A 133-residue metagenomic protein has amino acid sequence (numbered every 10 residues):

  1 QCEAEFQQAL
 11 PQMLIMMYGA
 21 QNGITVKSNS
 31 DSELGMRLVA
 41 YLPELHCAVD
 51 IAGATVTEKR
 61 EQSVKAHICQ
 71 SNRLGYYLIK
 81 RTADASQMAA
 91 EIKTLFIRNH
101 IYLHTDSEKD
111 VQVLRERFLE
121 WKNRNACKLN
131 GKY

Functional and structural regions predicted by a protein language model:
Q1-Y133: Nucleic-acid endo/exonuclease domains
